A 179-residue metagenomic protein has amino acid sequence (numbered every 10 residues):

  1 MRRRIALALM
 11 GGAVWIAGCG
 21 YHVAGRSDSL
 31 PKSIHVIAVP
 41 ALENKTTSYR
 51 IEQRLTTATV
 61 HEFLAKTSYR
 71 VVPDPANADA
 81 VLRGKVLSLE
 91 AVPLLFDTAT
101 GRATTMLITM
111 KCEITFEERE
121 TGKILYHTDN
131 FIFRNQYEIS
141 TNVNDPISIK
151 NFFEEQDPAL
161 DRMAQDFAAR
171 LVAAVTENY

Functional and structural regions predicted by a protein language model:
R2-M10: N-terminal export leaders
A8, D28, P73, G101-A103: Residues embedded in well-ordered secondary-structure elements
W15-H61, A65-A76, A91, E120 (+3 more regions): A structural "domain/chain start" motif
S33, A78, T104-I108: Residue-level preference for beta-strand/loop junctions
K66-Y69, R83-F153: Surface-exposed short loop/turn segments
P75-G84: Short beta-edge strand/loop motif at the mouth of beta-sheet-based domains
N151-A164: Individual transmembrane alpha-helices with interfacial aromatic-anchor signatures
